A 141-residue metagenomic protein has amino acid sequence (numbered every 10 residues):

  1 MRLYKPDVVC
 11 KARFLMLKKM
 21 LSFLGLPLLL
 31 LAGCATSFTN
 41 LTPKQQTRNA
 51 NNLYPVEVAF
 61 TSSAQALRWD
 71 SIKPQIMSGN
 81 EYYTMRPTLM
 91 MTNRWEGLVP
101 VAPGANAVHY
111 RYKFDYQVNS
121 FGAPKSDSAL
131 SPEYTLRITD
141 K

Functional and structural regions predicted by a protein language model:
M1-C34: Sec-dependent bacterial lipoprotein signal peptides
C34-K141: Glycan-association/targeting regions that enable binding to alpha-glucans and other polysaccharides
